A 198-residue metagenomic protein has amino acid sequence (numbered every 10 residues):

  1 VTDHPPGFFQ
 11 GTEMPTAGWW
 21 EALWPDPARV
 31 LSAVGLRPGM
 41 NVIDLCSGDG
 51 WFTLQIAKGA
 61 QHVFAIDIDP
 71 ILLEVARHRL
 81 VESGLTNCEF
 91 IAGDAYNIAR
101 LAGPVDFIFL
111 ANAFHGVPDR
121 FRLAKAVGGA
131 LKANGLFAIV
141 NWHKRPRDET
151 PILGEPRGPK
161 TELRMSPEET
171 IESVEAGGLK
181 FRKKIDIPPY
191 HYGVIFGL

Functional and structural regions predicted by a protein language model:
H4-G7, G11-P15, W19-W20, L136-V194: C-terminal alpha-helical "lid/dimerization" subdomain adjacent to the S-adenosyl-L-methionine
E21-M40: Conserved alpha-helix/loop element of class I SAM-dependent methyltransferases that forms part of the SAM/SAH-binding
I43, D49-N97: Class I SAM-dependent methyltransferase SAM/SAH-binding core
Y96-F107: A short acidic, Gly/Pro-enriched loop at the edge of an enzyme's catalytic core that lines a small-molecule cofactor
D106-R120: A short SAM/SAH-binding and catalytic strip from SAM-dependent methyltransferases
F121-L136: A short glycine-rich, Lys/Arg-flanked "PGG" loop and its adjoining helix->strand segment in the class I
F196-L198: Active-site beta-strand termini and strand-to-loop segments that position acidic
